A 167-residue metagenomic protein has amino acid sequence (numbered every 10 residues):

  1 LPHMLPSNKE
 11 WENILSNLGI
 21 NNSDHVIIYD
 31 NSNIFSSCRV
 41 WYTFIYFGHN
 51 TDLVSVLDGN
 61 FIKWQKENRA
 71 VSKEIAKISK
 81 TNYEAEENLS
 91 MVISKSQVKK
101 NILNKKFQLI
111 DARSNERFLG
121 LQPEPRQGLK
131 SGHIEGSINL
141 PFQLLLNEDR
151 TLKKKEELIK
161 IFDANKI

Functional and structural regions predicted by a protein language model:
L1-N21, Q97-K166: Positively charged, proline/Ser/Thr-rich regional signature most characteristic of the Rhodanese/CDC25-like
P2-S96, K100-N101: Thiolate-centered catalytic microenvironments shared by cysteine-dependent enzyme domains
